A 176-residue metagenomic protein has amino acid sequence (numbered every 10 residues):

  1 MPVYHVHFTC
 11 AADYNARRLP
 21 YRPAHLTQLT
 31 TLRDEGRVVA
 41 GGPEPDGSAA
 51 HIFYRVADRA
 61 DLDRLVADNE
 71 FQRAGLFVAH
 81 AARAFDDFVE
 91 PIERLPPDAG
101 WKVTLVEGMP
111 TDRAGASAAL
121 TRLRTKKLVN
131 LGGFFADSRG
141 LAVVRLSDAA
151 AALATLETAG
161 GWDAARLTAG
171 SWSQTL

Functional and structural regions predicted by a protein language model:
M1-L176: Conserved, structured core segments of small domains
